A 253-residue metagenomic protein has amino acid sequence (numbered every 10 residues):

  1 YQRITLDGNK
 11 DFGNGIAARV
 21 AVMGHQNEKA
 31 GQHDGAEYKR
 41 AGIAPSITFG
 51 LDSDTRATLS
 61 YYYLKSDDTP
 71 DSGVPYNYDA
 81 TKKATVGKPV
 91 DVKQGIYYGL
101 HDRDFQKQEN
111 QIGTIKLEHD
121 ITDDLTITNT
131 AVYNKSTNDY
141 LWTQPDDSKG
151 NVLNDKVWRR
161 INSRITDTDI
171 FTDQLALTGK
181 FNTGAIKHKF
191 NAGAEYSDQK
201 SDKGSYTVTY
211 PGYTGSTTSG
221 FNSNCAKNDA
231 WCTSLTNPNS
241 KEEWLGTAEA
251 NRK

Functional and structural regions predicted by a protein language model:
Y1-G35, A44-T48: Predominantly transmembrane beta-strands of Gram-negative outer membrane beta-barrel pores used for transport
Q2, A41, Q111, F171 (+1 more regions): Exposed loop/turn and edge beta-strand positions of beta-sandwich/beta-sheet ligand-binding modules
L6-K10, P45-F49, I115-H119, D173-G179: Residues on the lipid-exposed face of transmembrane beta-strands in outer-membrane beta-barrel proteins
F12-I16, S53-D54, T122-D124, N182-F190: Short loop/turn motifs that connect adjacent beta-strands in outer-membrane beta-barrel proteins
V20-Q26, L59-Y63, N129-Y133, A192-D198: Transmembrane beta-barrel strands of outer-membrane/channel proteins
H25-A30, K39, I43-G50, D54-D120 (+2 more regions): Acidic/polar loop-and-plug regions of large Gram-negative outer-membrane beta-barrel proteins
A80-D91, V157, D169-A176, K180 (+2 more regions): Solvent-exposed loop/turn elements at secondary-structure boundaries
T126, N138-Y140, K200-K203: Short, solvent-exposed loop/turn elements at domain surfaces
